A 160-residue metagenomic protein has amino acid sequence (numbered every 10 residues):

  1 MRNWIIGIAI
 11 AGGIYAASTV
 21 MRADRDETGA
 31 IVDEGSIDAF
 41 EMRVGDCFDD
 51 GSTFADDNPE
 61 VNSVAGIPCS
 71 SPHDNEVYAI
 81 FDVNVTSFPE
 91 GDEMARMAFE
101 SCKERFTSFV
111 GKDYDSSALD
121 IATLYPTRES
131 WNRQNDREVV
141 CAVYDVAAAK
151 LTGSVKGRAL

Functional and structural regions predicted by a protein language model:
M1-I8: N-terminal Sec-pathway targeting helices
N3, A17-L160: Primary mode marks residue(s) on the alpha4-beta5-alpha5 output face of response regulator receiver
I10-S18: Hydrophobic h-region of N-terminal signal peptides that target proteins for export in Gram-negative bacteria
